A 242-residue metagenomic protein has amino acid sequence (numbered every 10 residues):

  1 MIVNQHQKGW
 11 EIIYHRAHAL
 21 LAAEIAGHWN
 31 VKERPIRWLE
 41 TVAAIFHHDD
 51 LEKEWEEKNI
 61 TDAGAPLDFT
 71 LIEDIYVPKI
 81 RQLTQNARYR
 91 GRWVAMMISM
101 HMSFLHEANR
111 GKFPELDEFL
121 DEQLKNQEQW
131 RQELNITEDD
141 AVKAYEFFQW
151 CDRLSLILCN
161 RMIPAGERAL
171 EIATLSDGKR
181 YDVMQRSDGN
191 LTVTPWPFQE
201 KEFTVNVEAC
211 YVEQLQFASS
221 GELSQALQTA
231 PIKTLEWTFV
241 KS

Functional and structural regions predicted by a protein language model:
V3-H15, A23-E24, W38-R161: Divalent metal-dependent catalytic cores for phosphoryl transfer on phosphate-bearing substrates
H18: Hydrophobic (often cysteine-bearing) scaffold residues that line and stabilize catalytic clefts of nucleotide/cofactor
G27-L39: Short pre-active-site segment immediately N-terminal to the catalytic Zn-binding motif
D121-S242: Non-catalytic terminal regions of proteins
